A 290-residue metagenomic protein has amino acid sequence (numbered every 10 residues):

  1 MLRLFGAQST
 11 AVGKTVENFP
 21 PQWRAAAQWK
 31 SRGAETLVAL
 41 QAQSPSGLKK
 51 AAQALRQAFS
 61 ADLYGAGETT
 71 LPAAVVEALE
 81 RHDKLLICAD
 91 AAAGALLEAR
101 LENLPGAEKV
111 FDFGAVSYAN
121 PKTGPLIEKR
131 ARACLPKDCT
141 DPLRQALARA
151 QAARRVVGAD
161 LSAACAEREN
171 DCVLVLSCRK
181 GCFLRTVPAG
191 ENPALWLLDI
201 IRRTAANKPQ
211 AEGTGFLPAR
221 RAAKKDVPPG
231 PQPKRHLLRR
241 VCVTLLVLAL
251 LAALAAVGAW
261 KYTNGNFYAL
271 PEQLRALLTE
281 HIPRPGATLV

Functional and structural regions predicted by a protein language model:
M1: Conserved anion/nucleotide-ligand pocket segment
L4-G6, V38-S44: Short beta-strand-to-loop capping motifs
F5-A26: Short amphipathic alpha-helix segments
W23-Q28, D160-A164: A short linear hydrophobic-aromatic micro-motif
S31-T36, E169: Short Gly/Ser/Thr- and Asp/Glu-enriched loop/turn motifs at secondary-structure junctions
S46-V243: Short alpha-helical segments enriched in small residues
R240-L270: N-terminal type II signal-anchor transmembrane helix that functions as the membrane-insertion/stop-transfer segment
P271-L289: Short extracytoplasmic/periplasmic juxtamembrane "stem" segments immediately C-terminal to an N-terminal membrane anchor
